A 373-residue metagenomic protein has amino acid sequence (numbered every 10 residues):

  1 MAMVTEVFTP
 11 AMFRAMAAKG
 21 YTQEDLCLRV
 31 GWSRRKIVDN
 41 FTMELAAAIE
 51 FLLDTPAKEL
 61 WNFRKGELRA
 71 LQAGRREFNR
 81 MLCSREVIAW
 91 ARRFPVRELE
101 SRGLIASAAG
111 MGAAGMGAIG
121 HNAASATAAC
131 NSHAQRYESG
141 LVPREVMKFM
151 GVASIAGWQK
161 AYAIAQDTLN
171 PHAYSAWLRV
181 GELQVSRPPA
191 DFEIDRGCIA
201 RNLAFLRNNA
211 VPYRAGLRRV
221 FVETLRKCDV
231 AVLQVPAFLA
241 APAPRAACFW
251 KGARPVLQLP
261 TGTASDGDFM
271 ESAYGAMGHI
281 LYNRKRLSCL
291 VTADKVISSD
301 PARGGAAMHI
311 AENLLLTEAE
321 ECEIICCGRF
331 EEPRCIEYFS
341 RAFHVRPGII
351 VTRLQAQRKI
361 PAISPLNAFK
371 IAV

Functional and structural regions predicted by a protein language model:
M1-V373: Active-site hotspot residues in diverse enzymes, especially metal/ion-binding acidic/histidine motifs
